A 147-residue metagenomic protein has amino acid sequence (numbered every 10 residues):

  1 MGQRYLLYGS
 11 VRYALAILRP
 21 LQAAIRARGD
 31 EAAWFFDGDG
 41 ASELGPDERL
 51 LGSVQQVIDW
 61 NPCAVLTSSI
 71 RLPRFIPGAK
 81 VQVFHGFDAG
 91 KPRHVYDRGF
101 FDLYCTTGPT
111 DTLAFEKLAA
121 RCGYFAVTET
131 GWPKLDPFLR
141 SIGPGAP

Functional and structural regions predicted by a protein language model:
M1-Q3, R140-P147: Nucleotide-sugar donor-binding and catalytic loop/hinge architecture of NDP-sugar-dependent glycosyltransferases
L6-I142: Active-site and donor-binding regions of nucleotide-sugar-utilizing enzymes
